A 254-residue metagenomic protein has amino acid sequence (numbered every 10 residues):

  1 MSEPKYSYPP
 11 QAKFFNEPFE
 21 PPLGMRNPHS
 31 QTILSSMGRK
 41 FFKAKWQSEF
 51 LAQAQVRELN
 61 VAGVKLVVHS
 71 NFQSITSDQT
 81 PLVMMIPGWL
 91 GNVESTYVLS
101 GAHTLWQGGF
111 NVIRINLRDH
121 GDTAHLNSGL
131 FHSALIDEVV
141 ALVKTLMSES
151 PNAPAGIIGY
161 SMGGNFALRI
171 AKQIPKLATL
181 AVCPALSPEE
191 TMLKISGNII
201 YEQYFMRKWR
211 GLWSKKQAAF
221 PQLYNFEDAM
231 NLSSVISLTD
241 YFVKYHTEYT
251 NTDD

Functional and structural regions predicted by a protein language model:
M1-K43: N-terminal presequences and immediately downstream first alpha-helices
P28-I75: N-terminal cap/lid segment of alpha/beta-hydrolase-fold proteins
V56, V64-F72, L82, K144-M147 (+1 more regions): Catalytic cores of nucleotide-enabled group-transfer and carboxylate-activating enzymes in metabolic and assembly-line
N71-L126, T145: Short, surface-exposed "cap/lid" segments of acyl-processing enzymes
L99, H103, K144, G164 (+1 more regions): Short, hydrophobic alpha-helix immediately C-terminal to the catalytic nucleophile
R118-G156: Catalytic nucleophile-loop/oxyanion-hole region of alpha/beta-hydrolase and closely related hydrolase-like folds
N152-T247: Alpha/beta-hydrolase-fold enzymes
D254: C-terminal subdomain of alpha/beta-hydrolase-fold enzymes, centered on the catalytic histidine and its supporting
